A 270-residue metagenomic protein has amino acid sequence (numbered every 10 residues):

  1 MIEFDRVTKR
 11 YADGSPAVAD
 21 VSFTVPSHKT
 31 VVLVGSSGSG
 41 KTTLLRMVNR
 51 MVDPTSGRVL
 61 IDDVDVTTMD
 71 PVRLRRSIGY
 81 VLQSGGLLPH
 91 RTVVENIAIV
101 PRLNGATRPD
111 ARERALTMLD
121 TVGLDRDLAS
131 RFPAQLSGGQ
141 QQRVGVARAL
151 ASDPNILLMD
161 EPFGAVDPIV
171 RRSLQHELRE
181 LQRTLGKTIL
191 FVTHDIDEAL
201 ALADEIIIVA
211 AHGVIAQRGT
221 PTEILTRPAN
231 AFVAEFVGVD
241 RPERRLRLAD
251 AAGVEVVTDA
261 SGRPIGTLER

Functional and structural regions predicted by a protein language model:
N49: Helix-to-loop junction immediately C-terminal to a conserved catalytic motif
D65-G79, L103, R108-P109: ABC ATPase NBD coupling module
V94-R102, R112, L116: Short helical segment in ABC ATPase nucleotide-binding domains corresponding to the A-loop/adjacent helical element
P109-D127: Conserved ABC ATPase "signature" region
F132-L136, Q140-Q142: Conserved ABC ATPase signature
V146: Hydrophobic anchor residue at the start of the ABC signature
A151-N155: A short, proline-enriched helix->beta-strand linker immediately N-terminal to the Walker B motif in ABC-type P-loop
L157-E161: Catalytic Walker B motif of ABC-type/P-loop ATPase nucleotide-binding domains
